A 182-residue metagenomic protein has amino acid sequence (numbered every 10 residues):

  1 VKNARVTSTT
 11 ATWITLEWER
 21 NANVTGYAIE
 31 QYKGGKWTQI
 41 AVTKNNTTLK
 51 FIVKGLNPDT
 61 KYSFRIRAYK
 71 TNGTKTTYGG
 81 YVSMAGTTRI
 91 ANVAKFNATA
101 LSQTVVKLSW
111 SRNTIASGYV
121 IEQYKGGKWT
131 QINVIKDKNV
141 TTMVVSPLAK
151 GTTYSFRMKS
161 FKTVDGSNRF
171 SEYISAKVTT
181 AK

Functional and structural regions predicted by a protein language model:
V1-A22, P58, K75-T114, K150 (+1 more regions): Pro/Thr/Ser/Gly-rich low-complexity, intrinsically disordered linker/stalk tracts
A4, E17, I40-A41, R65 (+5 more regions): Tandem-repeat architecture and repeat-register "anchor" residues
V6, F51-K54, A98, M143-S146: Hydrophobic core positions of the immunoglobulin-like beta-sandwich fold
A11-T15, G26, T48-K50, Q103-K107 (+2 more regions): A generic structural signal for beta-strand entry/edge sites
W18, I29, V53, F64-I66 (+5 more regions): An aromatic-rich alpha-helical recognition segment common to small helix-rich domains
N21-A41, T48, R65, N113-N133 (+3 more regions): Extracellular low-complexity, O-glycosylation-prone stalks/linkers
V53-G73, V145-G166: Beta-strand-rich modules
